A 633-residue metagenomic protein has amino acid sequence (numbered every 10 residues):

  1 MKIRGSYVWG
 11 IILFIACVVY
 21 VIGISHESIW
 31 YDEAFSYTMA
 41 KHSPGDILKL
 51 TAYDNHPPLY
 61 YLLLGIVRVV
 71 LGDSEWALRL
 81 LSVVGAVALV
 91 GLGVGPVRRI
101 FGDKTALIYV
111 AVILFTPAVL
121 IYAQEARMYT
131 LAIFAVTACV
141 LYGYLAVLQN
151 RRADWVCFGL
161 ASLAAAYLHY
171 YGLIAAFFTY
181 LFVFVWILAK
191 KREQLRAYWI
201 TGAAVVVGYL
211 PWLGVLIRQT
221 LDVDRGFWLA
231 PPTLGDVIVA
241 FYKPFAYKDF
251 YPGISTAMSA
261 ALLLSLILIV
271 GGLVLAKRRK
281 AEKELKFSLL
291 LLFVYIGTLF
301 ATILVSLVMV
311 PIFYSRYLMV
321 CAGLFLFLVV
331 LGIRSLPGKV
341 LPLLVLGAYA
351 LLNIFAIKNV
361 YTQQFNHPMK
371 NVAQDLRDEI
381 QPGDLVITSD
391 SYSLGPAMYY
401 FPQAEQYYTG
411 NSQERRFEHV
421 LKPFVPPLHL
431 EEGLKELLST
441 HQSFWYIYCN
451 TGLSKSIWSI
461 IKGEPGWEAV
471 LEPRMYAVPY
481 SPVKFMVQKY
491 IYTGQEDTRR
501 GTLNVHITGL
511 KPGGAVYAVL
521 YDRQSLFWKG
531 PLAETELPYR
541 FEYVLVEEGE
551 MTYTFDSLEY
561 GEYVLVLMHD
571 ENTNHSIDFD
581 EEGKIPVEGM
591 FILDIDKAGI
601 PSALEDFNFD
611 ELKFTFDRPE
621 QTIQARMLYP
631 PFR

Functional and structural regions predicted by a protein language model:
I3-G494: Terminal, non-globular segments
G501-G509, A625: A short, amphipathic beta-strand motif
H506-G513, R523: Structural motif
G509, F555-S557: Short, flexible loop/turn segments at beta-strand junctions in immunoglobulin-like and fibronectin type III
P512, E547-E548, E559-Y560: Surface-exposed loops/turns
G561-L567: A short tyrosine-centered beta-strand micro-motif
D570-F579, F591: Acidic, glycine-anchored loop motifs typical of Ca2+
I592-F632: Extracellular beta-sheet/turn segments enriched in Thr/Pro/Gly and aliphatic residues
